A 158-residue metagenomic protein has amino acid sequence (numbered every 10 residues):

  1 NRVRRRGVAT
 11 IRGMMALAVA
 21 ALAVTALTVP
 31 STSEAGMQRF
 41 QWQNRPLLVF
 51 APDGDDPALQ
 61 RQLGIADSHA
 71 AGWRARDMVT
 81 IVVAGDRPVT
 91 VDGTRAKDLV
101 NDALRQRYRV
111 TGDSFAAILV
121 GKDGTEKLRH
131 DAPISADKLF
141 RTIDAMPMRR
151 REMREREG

Functional and structural regions predicted by a protein language model:
V3-G158: Non-catalytic interaction/Regulatory regions outside core domains
